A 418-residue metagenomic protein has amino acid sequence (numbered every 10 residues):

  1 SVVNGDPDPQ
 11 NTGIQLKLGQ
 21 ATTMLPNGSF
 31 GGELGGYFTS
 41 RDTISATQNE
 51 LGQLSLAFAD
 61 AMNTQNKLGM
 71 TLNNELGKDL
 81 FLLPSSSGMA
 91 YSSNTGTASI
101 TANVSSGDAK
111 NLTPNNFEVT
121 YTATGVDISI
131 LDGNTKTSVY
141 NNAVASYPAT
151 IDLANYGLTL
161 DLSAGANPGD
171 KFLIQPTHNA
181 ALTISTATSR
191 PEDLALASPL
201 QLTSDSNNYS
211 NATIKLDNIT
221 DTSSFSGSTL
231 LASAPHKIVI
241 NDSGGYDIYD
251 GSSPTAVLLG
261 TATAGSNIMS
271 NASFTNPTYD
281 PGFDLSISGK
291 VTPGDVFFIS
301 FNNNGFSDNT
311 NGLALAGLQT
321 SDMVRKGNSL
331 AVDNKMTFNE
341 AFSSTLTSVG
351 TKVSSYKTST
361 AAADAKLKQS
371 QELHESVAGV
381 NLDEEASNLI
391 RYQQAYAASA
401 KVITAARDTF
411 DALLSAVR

Functional and structural regions predicted by a protein language model:
S1-R418: S/T-rich, low-complexity, solvent-exposed segments of bacterial secretion/appendage proteins
